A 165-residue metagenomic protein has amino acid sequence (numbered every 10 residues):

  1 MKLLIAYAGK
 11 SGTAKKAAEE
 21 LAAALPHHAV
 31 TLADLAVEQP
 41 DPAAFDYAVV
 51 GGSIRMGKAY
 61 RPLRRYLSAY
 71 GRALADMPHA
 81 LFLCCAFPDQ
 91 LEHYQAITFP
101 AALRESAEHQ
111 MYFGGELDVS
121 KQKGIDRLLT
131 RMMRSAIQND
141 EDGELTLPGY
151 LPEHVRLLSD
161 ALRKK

Functional and structural regions predicted by a protein language model:
M1, A43, E105: Structured loop/turn residues at beta-strand edges in well-structured enzyme cores
K2-P26: N-terminal beta1-alpha1 ligand-phosphate binding loop
A6-A8, V50, F82, F113: Short hydrophobic segments within beta-strands
A24, H28, M56-K165: FMN-binding flavodoxin-like domain, especially the glycine-rich phosphate-binding loop
H27-Q39, A48, C85: A short beta-strand-loop structural module common to alpha/beta enzyme folds
P42-A43, L74: A short, aliphatic-rich alpha-helical micro-motif
D46-Y47, P78: Structural motif
V49, R55-M56: Rossmann-like NAD(P)-binding element
